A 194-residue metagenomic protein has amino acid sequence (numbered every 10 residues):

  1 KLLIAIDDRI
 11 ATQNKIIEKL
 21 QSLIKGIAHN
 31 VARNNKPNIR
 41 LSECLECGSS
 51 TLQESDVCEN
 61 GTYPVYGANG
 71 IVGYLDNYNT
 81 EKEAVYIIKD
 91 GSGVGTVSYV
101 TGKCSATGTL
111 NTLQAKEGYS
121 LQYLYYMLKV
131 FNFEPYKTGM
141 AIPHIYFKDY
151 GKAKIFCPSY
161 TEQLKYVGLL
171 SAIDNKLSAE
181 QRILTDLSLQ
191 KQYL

Functional and structural regions predicted by a protein language model:
K1, V31, N35, L110-G118 (+3 more regions): Proline-centric
K1-P37, F156-L194: Amphipathic alpha-helical coiled-coil/heptad-repeat segments
K19-S22, N30-G67: Non-catalytic DNA-recognition/assembly elements of restriction-modification systems
K25, K36, S49-S50, I71 (+2 more regions): Generic structural signal for secondary-structure transition and capping sites
S55-V57, Y136-M140, Q181-R182: A short, aromatic/hydrophobic, helix- or strand-capping loop or linear motif that either lines the entrance/gate
G67-K129, T138-I142, Y146-Y150: A short beta-sheet element
